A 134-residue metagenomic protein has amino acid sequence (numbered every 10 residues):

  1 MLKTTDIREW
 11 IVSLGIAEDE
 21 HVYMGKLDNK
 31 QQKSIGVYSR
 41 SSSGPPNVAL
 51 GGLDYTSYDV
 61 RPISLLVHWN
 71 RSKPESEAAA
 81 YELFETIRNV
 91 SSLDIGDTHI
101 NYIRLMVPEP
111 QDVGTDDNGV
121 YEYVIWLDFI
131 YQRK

Functional and structural regions predicted by a protein language model:
M1-L53, V90-D94: Small/polar-rich, solvent-exposed N-terminal microdomains that initiate assembly or binding
Y23-G25, Y38-S39, L66, M106 (+1 more regions): Residues in well-ordered beta-strands of folded domains
P46-N47, R71, R133-K134: Short, cysteine-centered beta-strand-loop-beta hairpins and adjacent loop/turn segments enriched in charged/polar
G52-S57, D116-N118: Short, solvent-exposed beta-strand/turn "edge" segments of beta-rich domains on protein surfaces
Y55-R61, I100-I103: A short glycine/small-residue-enriched secondary-structure motif
S57-R71, Y121-Y131: Oligomerization/assembly interface segments of phage tail-like spikes and tubes
W69-S91: Mid-chain, well-packed structural core segment of small domains
R88-R133: Acidic-leaning, charged glycine-interspersed low-complexity segments
